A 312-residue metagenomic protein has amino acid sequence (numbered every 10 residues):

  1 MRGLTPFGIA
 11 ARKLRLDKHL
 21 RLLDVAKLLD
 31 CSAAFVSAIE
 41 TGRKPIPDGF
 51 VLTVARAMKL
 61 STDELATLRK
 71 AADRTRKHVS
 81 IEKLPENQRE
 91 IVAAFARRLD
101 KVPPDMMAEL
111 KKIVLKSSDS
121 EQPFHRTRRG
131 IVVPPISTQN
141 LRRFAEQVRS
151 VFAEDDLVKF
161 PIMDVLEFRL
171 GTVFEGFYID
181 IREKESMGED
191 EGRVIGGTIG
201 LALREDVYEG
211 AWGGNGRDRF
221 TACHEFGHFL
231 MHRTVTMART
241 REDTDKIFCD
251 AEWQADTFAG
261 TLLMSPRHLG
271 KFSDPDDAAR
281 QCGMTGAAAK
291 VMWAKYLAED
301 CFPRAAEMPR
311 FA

Functional and structural regions predicted by a protein language model:
M1-D17: A short, Lys/Arg-rich alpha-helix, primarily the initiator
H19-S37, L68: Short alpha-helical DNA-recognition segment
L29-I46, T53-A55: Recognition helix of helix-turn-helix/homeodomain-like DNA-binding domains that insert into the DNA major groove
P47-T67, R74: DNA major-groove recognition helix of helix-turn-helix/homeodomain DNA-binding modules
A66-D100, M187-E191: Short, charged recognition helix plus adjacent turn of helix-turn-helix-like nucleic-acid-binding domains
K116-A312: Active-site hotspot residues in diverse enzymes, especially metal/ion-binding acidic/histidine motifs
